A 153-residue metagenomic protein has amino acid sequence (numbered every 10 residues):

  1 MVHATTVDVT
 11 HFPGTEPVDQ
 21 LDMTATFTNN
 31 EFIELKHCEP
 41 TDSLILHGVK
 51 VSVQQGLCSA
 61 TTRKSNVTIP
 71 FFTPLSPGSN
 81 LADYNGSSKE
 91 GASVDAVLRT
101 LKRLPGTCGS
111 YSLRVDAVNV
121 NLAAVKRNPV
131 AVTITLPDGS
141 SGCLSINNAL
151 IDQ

Functional and structural regions predicted by a protein language model:
M1-Q153: Extracellular glycoprotein-like low-complexity segments
